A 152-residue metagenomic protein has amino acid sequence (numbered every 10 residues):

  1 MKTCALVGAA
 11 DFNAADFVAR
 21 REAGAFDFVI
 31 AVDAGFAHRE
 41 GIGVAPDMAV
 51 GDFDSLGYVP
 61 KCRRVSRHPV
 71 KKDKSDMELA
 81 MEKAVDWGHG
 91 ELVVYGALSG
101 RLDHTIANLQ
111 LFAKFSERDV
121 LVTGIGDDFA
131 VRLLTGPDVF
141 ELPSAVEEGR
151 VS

Functional and structural regions predicted by a protein language model:
M1-Y58: N-terminal beta-strand-loop-alpha-helix module at the start of alpha/beta ligand-binding or catalytic domains
V7, I30-D33, S66-R67, Y95 (+1 more regions): General beta-strand structural signal in soluble alpha/beta enzymes
F28, M48, G90-E91, L121: Residues at the starts of beta-strands that form the adenosine-phosphate
V65-W87: Short phosphate-binding loop-to-helix
D103-A113: Short Gly/Thr/Asp-enriched flexible loops that form oxyanion-binding sites at enzyme active sites
K114-R132: Short, acidic/small-residue loops that bind anionic groups at enzyme active sites
D127-F129, L133-S152: Long, charged alpha-helical interface segments
